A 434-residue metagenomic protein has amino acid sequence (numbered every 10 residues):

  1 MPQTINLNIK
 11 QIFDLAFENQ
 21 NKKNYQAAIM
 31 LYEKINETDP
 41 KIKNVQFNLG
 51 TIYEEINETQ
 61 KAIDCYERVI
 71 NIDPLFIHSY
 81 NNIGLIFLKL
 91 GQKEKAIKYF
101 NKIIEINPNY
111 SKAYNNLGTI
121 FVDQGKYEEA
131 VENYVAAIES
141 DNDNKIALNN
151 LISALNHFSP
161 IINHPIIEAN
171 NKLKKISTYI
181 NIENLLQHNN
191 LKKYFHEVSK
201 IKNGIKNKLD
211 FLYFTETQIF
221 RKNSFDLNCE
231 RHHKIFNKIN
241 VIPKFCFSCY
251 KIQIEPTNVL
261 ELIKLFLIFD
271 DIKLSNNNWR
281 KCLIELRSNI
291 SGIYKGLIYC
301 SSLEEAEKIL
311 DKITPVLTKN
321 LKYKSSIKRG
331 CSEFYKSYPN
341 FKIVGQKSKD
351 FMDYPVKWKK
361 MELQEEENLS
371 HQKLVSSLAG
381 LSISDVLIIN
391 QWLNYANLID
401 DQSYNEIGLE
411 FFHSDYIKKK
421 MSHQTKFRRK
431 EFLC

Functional and structural regions predicted by a protein language model:
L7-T38, T51-E55: Alpha-helical segment of the N-proximal tetratricopeptide repeat
F13-N21, N44-E55, H78-K89, K112-V122 (+1 more regions): Conserved alpha-helical positions within TPR/SEL1-like repeat arrays
N149-C434: Structured alpha/beta or helical-core interaction and ligand-binding surfaces enriched in interleaved
